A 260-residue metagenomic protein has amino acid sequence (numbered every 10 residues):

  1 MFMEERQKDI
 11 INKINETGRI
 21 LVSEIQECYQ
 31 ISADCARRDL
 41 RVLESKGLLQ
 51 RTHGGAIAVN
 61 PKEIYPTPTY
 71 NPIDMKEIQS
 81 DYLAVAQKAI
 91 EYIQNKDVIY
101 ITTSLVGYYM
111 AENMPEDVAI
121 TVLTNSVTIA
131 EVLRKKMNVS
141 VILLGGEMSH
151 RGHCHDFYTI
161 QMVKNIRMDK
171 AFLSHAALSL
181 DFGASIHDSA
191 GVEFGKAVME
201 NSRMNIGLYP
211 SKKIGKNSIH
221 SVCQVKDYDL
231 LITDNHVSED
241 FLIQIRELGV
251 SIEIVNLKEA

Functional and structural regions predicted by a protein language model:
F2-E5, D9-N12, V22, Q30 (+2 more regions): Conserved phosphate- and dinucleotide-binding cores of soluble alpha/beta proteins, encompassing both enzyme active
F2-S23, C28, D34-Y100, A111-A119 (+1 more regions): HTH-adjacent hinge/linker in prokaryotic transcriptional regulators
G55, T128-I129: Short glycine-enriched loops at secondary-structure junctions
S104-Y108: Gly/Ser/Thr-rich loops at beta-strand to alpha-helix junctions that form or flank small-molecule/cofactor-binding
